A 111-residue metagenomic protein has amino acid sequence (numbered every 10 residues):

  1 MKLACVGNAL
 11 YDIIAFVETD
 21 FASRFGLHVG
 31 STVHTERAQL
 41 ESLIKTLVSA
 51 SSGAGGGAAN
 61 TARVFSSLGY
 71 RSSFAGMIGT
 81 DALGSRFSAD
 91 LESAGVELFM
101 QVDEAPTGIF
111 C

Functional and structural regions predicted by a protein language model:
M1-S73, A82: Glycine-rich phosphate/adenosyl-contacting loop at the front of the ribokinase-like
S52-G53, D81-S93: Glycine-rich anion/phosphate-binding loops
M77-G79: Alpha-helical transmembrane segments within multi-pass membrane transporters and channels
D90-T107: A glycine-rich helix N-cap at a beta->alpha junction
I109-C111: Short beta-strand scaffold segments in enzyme catalytic cores
